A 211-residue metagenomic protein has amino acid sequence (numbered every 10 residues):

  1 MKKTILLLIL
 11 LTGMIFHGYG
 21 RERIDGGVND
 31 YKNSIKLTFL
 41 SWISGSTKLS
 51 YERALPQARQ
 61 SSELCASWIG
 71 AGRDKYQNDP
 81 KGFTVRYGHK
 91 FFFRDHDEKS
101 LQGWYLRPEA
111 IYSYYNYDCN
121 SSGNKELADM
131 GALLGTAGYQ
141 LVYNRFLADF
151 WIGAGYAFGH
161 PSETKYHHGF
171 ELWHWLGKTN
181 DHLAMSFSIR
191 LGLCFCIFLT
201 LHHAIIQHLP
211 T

Functional and structural regions predicted by a protein language model:
T4-M14: Sec-dependent N-terminal signal peptides
R21-Y31, P56-R59, R94-G103, V142-A148 (+1 more regions): Short loop/turn motifs that connect adjacent beta-strands in outer-membrane beta-barrel proteins
N29-N33, I43-T47, D79-V85, Q102 (+2 more regions): Residues that define the transmembrane beta-barrel architecture of outer-membrane proteins
L40-W42, C65-I69, E109-S113, G153-G159 (+1 more regions): Outer-membrane beta-barrel pore domains and translocons
S41, R53, F91-F93, Y139-L141 (+2 more regions): Residue-level signature of outer-membrane beta-barrel architecture
L49, Y87, G135-A137, I152 (+1 more regions): Membrane-embedded beta-strands of outer-membrane beta-barrel proteins, especially the hydrophobic/small aromatic
R53-F146: Gram-negative (and chloroplast) outer-membrane scaffold detector with strong preference for beta-barrel transmembrane
R86, D181-I205, P210-T211: Outer-membrane beta-barrel "beta-signal"
